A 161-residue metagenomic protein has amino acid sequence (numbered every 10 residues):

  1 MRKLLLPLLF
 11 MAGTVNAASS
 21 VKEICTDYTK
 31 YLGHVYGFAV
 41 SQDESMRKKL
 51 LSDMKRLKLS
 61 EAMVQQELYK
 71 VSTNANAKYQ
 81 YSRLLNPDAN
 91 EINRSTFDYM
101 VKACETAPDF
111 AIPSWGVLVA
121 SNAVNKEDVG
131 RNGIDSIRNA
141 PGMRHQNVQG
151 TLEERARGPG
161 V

Functional and structural regions predicted by a protein language model:
M1, I24-Y28, L32, K49 (+1 more regions): Generic low-polarity alpha-helical segments
K3-G13: Sec-dependent N-terminal signal peptides
M11, A18-S19, F97-Y99: Processing junctions and N-termini across compartments
A18-S41: Immediate post-signal-peptide N-terminus of mature secreted/exported proteins
H34, F38-S52, R56-L59, T106: Surface-exposed, polar/charged faces of alpha-helical domains in mature secreted/periplasmic/lumenal proteins
S52-V161: Compact alpha-helical subdomains of small soluble proteins
